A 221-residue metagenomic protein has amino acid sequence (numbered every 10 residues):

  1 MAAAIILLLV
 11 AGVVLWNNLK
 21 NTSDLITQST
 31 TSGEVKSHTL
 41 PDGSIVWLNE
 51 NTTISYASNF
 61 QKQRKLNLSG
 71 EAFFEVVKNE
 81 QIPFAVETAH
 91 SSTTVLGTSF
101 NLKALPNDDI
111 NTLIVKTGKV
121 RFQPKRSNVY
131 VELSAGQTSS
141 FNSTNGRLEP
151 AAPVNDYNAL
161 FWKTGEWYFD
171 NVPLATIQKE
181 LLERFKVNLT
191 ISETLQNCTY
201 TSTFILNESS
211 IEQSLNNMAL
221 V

Functional and structural regions predicted by a protein language model:
M1-V221: A residue-level detector for the "anchor" residue at the start of short, highly conserved motifs
